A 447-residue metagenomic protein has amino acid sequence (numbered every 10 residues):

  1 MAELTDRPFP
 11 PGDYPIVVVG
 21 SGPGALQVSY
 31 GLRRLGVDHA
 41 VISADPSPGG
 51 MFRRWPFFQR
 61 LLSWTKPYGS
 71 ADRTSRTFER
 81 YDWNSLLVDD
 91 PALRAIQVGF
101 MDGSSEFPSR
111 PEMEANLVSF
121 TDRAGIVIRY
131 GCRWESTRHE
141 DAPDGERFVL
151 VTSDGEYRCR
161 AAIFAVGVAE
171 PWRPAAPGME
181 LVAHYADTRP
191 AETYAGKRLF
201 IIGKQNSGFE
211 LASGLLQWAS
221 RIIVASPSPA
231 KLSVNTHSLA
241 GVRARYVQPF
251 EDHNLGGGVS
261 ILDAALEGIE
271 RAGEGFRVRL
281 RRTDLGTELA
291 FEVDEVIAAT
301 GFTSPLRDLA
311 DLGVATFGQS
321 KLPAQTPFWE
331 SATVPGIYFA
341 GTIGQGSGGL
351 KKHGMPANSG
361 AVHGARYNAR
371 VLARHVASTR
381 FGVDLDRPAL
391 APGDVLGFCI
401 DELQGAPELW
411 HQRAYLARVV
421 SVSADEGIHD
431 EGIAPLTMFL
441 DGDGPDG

Functional and structural regions predicted by a protein language model:
A2-F9, S109-E112, A161-W218, I222-V224 (+3 more regions): Glycine-rich dinucleotide-binding loop and its adjacent helix/turn
Y14-V41, I201, N206-L215: N-terminal Rossmann-like FAD-binding beta1-loop-alpha1 element of flavoenzymes
V19, E156-A169, F200-I202, F291-T303: Short hydrophobic core segments
P46-E114, A225-A244, G344-G354, N358 (+2 more regions): Glycine-rich active-site loop/strand segments that organize a redox cofactor
R110-I128, W134, A169-E170, P249-L255: Helical element adjacent to the flavin cofactor pocket in flavoenzyme catalytic cores
Y130-E146, L262-R277: A conserved short coil-to-beta-strand element within the FAD-binding core of flavoproteins
E180-T193, E292, A298-S359: FAD-site-proximal beta/loop scaffold in flavoenzymes
Q217-F317, R380-P392, L396-A434, F439-G442 (+1 more regions): A Rossmann-like FAD-binding core segment of flavoenzymes
